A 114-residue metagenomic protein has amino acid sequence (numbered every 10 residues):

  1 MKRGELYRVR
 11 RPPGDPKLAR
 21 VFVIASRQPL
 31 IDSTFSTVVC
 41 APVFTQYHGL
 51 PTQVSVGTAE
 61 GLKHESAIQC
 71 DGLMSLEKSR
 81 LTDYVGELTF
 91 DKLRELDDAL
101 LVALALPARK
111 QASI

Functional and structural regions predicted by a protein language model:
M1-I114: Conserved functional hotspots at enzyme active or ligand-binding sites that engage polyanionic ligands
